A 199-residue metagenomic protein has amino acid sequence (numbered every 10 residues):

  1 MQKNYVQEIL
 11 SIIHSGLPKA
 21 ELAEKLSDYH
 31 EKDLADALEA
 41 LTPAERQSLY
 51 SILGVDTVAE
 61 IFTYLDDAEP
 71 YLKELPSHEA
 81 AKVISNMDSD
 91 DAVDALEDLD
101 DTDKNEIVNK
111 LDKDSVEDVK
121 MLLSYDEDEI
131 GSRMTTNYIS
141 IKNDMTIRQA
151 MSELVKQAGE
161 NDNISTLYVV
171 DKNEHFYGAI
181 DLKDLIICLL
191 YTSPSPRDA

Functional and structural regions predicted by a protein language model:
M1-D90, D94, D98-T102, E106 (+2 more regions): General marker for long, soluble alpha-helical cores
A37, R133, E174: Terminal peptide-recognition signature
D66, L111, S115, F176-L190: Short beta->alpha transition motifs characteristic of CBS
I84-D88, V93-L99, K142-N163, I186-L190: The conserved cystathionine-beta-synthase
V119-D128, T136-N161, N173: Solenoidal tandem-repeat scaffolds enriched in leucines and small polar residues
L154, L167-K183, R197: A glycine-centered beta-loop-beta connector
Y191-A199: Single conserved hydrophobic/aromatic residue that forms the stacking wall/gate of nucleotide- or nucleobase-binding
